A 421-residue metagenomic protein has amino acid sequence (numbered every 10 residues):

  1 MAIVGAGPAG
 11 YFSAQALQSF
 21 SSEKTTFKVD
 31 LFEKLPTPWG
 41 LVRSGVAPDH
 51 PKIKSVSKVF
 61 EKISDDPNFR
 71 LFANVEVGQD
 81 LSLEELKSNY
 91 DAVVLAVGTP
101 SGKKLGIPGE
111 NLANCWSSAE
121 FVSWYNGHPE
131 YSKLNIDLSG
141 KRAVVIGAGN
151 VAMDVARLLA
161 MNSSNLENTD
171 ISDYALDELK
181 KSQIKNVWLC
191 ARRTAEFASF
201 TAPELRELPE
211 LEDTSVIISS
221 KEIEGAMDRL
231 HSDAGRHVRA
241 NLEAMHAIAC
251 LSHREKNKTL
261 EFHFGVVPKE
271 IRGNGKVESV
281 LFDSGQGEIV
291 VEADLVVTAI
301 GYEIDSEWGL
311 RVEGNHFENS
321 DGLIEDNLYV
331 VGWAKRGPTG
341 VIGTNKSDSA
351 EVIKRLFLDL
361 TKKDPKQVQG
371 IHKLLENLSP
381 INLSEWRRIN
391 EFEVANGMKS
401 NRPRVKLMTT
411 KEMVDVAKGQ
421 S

Functional and structural regions predicted by a protein language model:
M1-V4, A16-D30, G45-D49, S55 (+12 more regions): Rossmann-like nucleotide/phosphate-binding core characteristic of flavoprotein oxidoreductases
G5-A9, A148-G149: Glycine-rich Rossmann-fold phosphate-binding loop(s) that bind the pyrophosphate of adenine dinucleotide cofactors
S21-L31, M153, R157-G285, L356 (+2 more regions): Dinucleotide-binding/catalytic capping subdomain of oxidoreductase cores
P36-T37, T194: Helix N-cap at the beta1-alpha1 junction of Rossmann-like dinucleotide-binding domains, i.e., the first residues
T37-P38, V42-A92, E110, I217-M245: Conserved N-terminal/central alpha/beta ligand/cofactor-binding core
N68-R70, C115, L260, L328: Short, conserved active-site loop motifs that form the nucleotide-linked donor/cofactor pocket
G102-K181, G314-G322: Glycine-rich dinucleotide-binding loop and its adjacent helix/turn
K103-K104, Y125, F197, S306-E307 (+1 more regions): Glycine/Thr-rich phosphate-binding loops of Rossmann-like dinucleotide-binding domains
